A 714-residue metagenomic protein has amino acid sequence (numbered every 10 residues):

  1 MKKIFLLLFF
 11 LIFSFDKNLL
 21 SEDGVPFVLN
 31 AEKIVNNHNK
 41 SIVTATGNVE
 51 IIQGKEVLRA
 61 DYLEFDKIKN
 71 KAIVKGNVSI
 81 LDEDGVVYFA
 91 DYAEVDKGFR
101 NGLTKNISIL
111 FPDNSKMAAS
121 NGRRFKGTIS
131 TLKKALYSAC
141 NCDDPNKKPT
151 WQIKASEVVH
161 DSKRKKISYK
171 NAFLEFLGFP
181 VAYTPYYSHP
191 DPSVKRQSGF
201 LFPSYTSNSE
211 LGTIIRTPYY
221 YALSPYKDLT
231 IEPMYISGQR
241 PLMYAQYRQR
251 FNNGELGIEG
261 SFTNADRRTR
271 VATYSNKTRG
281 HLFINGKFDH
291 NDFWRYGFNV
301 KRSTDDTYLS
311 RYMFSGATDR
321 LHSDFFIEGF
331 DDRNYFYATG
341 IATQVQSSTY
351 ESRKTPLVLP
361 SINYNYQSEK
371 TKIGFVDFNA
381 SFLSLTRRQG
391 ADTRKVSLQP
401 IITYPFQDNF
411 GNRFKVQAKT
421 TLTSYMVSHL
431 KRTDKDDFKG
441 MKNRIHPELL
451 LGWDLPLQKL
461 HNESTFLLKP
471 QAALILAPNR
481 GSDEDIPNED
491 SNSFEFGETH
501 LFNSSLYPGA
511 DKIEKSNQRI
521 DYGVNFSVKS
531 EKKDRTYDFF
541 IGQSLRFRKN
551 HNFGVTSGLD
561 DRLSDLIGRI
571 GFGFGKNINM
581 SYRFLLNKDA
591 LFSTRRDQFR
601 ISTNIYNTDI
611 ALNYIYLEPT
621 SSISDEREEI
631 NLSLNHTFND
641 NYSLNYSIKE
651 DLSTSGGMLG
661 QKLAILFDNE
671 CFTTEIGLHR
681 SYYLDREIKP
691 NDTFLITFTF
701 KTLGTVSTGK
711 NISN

Functional and structural regions predicted by a protein language model:
I4-F13: Sec-dependent N-terminal signal peptides
L6, L19-L20, F293: Extended hydrophobic/Leu-rich segments
L19-K134, Q152-A155, V159-H160, K165-I167 (+2 more regions): N-terminal amphipathic/hydrophobic interface segments
Y92-V95, F99-L103, I109-A139, N146-I153 (+1 more regions): Outer-membrane beta-barrel proteins and related beta-barrel translocases across Gram-negative bacteria
